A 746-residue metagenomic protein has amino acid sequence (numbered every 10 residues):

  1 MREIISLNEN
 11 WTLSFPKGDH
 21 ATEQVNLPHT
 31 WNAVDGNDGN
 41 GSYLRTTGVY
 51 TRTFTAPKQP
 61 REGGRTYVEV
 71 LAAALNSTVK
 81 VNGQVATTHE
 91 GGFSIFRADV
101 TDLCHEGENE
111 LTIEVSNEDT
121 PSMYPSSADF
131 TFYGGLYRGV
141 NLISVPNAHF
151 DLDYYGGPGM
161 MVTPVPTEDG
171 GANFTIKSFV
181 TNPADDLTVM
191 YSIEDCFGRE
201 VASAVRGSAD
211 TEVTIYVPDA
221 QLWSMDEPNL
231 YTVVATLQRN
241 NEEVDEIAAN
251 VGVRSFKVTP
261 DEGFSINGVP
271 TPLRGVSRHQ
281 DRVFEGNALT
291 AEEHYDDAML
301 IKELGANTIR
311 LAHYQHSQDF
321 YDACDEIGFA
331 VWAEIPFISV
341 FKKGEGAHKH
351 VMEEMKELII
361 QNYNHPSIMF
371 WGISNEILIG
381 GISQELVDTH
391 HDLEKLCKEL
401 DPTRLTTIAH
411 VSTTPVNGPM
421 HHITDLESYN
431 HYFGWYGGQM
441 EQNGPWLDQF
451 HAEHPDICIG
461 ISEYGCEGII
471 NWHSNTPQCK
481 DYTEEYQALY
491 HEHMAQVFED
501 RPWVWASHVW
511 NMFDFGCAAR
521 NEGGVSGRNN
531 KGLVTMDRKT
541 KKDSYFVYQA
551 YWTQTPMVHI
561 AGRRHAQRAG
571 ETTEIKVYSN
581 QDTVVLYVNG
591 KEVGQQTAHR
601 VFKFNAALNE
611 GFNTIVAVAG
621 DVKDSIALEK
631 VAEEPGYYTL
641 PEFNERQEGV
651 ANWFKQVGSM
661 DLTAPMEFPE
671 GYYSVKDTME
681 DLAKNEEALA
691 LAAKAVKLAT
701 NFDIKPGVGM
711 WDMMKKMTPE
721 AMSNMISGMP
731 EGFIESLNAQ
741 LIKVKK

Functional and structural regions predicted by a protein language model:
M1-N37, E110, E114, T120 (+9 more regions): Accessory carbohydrate-binding/adhesion or oligomerization-edge regions at the termini of glycan-active proteins
E3-G18, N40-G41, R45-D153, G157 (+7 more regions): Accessory beta-strand-rich segments of carbohydrate-active enzymes
E23-D38, Q84, E118, M123 (+7 more regions): Extended substrate-binding grooves/exosites of carbohydrate-active enzymes
G63, Y137-Y154, R254-V269, L628-M660: Low-complexity, Pro/Ser/Thr- and charge-rich linker/hinge segments at domain boundaries
C104-E108, K177-T259, G611-F612, L628: Extended acidic/polar, glycine-enriched regions that form or flank non-catalytic beta-rich accessory modules
H149-P183, Q549-Q581: Surface beta-strand/loop "capping" patches
T214, P218-M225, K576-E667: C-terminal beta-sandwich/jelly-roll accessory domains of carbohydrate-active enzymes
L662-I734, N738: Compact, charge-rich alpha-helical regulatory domains located at protein termini
